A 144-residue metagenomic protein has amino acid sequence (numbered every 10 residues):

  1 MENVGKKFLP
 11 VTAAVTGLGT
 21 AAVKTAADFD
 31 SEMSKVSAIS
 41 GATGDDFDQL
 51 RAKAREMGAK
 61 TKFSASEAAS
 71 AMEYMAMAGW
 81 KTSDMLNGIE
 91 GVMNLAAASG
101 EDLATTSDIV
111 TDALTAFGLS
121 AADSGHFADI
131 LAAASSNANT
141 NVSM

Functional and structural regions predicted by a protein language model:
M1, K7-A59, S70-A78, M85-S99 (+2 more regions): Small-residue helix-packing and pore-constriction motifs in hydrophobic alpha-helices
T61-S64: N-terminal glycine-rich anion-binding loops that anchor highly charged ligand groups
